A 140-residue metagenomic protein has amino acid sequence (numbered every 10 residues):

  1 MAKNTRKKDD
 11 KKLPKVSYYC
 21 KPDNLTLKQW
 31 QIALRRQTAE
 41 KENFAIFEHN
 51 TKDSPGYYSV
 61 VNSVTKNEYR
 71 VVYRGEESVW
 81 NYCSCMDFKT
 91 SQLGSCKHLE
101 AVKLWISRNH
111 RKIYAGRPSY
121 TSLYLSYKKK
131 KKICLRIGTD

Functional and structural regions predicted by a protein language model:
M1-D140: Long, low-complexity, compositionally biased intrinsically disordered regions
